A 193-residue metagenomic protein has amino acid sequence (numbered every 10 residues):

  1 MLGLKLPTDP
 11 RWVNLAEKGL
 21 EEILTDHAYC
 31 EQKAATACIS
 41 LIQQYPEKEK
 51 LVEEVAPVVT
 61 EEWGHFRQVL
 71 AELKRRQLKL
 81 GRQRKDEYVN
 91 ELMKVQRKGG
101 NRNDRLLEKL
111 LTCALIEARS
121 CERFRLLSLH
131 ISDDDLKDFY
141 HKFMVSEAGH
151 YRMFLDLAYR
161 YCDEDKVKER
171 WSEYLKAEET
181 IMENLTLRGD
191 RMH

Functional and structural regions predicted by a protein language model:
M1-H193: Non-heme di-metal
